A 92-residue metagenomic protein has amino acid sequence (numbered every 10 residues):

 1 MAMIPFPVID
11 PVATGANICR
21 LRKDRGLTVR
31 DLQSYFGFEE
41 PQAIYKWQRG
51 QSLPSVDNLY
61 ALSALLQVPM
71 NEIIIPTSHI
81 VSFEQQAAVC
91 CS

Functional and structural regions predicted by a protein language model:
M1-D24: A short, Lys/Arg-rich alpha-helix, primarily the initiator
A2-V8, A64, I74-S92: Short, charged recognition helix plus adjacent turn of helix-turn-helix-like nucleic-acid-binding domains
A16, L27, E39, P54-D57: Residue-level signal for the short linker/turn that defines the boundary of a DNA-recognition helix
C19, R30, Y60: Residues within the helices of the helix-turn-helix
R22, Q33, S63: The alpha-helix within a helix-turn-helix
G26-K46: Short alpha-helical DNA-recognition segment
W47-Q48, N58, T77: DNA major-groove recognition helix of helix-turn-helix
D57-E72: DNA major-groove recognition helix of helix-turn-helix/homeodomain DNA-binding modules
